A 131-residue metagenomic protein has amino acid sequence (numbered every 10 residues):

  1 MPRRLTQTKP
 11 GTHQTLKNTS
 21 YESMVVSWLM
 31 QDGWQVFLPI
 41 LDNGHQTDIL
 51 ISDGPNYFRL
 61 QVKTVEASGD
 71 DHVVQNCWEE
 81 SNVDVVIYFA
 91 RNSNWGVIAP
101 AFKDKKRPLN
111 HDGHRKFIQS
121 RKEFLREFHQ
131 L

Functional and structural regions predicted by a protein language model:
M1-H45, L50-L131: Mixed-charge (Asp/Glu-Lys/Arg
